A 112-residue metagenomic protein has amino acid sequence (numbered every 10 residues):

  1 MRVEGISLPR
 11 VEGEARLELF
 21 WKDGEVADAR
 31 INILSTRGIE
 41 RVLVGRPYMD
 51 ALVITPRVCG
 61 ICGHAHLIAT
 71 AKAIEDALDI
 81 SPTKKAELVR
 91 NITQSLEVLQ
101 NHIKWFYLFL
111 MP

Functional and structural regions predicted by a protein language model:
M1-P112: Catalytic cofactor-binding cores of redox enzymes
